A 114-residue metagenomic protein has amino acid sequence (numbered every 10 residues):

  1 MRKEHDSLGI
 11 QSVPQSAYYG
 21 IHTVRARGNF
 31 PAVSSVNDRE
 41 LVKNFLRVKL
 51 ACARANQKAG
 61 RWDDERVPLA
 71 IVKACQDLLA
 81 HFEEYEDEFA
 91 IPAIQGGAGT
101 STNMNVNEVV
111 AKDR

Functional and structural regions predicted by a protein language model:
M1-R114: Conserved, well-structured ligand/cofactor-binding cores
